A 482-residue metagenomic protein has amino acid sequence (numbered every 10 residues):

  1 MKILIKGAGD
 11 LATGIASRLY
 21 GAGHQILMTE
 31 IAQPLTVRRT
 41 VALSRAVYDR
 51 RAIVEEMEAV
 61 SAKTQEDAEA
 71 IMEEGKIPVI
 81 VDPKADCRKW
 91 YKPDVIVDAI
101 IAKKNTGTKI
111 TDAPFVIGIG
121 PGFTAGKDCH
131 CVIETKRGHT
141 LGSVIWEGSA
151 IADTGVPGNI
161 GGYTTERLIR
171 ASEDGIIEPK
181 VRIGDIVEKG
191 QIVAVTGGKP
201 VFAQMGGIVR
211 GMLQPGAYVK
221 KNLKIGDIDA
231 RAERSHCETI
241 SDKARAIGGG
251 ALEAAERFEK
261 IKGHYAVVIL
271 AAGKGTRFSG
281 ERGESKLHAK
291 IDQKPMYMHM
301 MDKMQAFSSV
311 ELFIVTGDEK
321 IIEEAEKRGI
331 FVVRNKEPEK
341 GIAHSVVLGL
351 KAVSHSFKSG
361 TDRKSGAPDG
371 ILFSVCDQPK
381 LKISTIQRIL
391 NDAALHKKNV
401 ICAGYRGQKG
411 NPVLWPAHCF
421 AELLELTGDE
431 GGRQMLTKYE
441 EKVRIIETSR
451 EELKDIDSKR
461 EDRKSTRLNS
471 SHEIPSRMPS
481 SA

Functional and structural regions predicted by a protein language model:
M1-K262: Well-ordered secondary-structure scaffolds
K262-G280, E440: N-terminal nucleotide-binding beta1-loop-alpha1 segment
K294-E311, K351-A352: A short, N-terminal amphipathic alpha-helix
F307-V332: Acidic donor-binding segment of Leloir-type glycosyltransferases
G329-G341: Conserved donor nucleotide-binding strand/loop of the catalytic core
E339-E422: Conserved beta-loop-beta/alpha segment of the NTase-like Rossmann-fold superfamily that binds/positions NTPs
C402-D457: Phosphate-binding/catalytic loops
L468-A482: Single conserved hydrophobic/aromatic residue that forms the stacking wall/gate of nucleotide- or nucleobase-binding
